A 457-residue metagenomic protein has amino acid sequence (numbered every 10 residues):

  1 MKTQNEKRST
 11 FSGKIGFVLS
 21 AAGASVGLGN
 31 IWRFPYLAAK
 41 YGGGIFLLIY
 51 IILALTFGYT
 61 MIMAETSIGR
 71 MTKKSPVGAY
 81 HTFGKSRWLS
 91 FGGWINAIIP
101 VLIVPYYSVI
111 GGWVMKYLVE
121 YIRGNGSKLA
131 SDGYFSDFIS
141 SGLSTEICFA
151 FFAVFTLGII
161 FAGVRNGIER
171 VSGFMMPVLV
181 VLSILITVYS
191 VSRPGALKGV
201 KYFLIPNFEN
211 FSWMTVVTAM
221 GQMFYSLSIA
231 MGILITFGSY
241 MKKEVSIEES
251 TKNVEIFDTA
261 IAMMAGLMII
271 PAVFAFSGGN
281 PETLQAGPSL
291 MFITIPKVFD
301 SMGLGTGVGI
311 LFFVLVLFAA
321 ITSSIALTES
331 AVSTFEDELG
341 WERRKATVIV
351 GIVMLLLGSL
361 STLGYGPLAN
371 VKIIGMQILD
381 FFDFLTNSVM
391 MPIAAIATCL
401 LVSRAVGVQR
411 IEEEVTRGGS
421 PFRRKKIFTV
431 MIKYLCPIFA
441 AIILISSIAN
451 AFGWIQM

Functional and structural regions predicted by a protein language model:
M1-W32, M61-T66, R70-F83, R87-F91 (+2 more regions): Membrane-interface "cap" regions at the ends of multi-pass membrane proteins
K2-K7, F11, E169, G173-I321 (+1 more regions): Membrane-embedded translocation segments of transport machinery
K2-Q4, G78, G111-S140, M241-E244 (+5 more regions): Helix-loop-helix connectors at the membrane interface of multi-pass transporters/channels
N5-R8, L37-Y41, P76-I95, S108-R165 (+5 more regions): Inter-helical loop and helix-membrane interface segments of multi-pass membrane transporters/permeases
T10-A21, I45-I49, R87-V101, I147-F152 (+6 more regions): Select transmembrane alpha-helical segments in multipass membrane proteins
G13-L53, I235-G238, E249-K252, I256-T259 (+1 more regions): Transmembrane helix-boundary motif of multi-pass solute transporters/channels
A38-A64, S144, M390-A394: Extracellular loop-to-transmembrane helix junctions
L379-L401, R423-M457: A generic transmembrane alpha-helix motif of multi-pass inner-membrane proteins
